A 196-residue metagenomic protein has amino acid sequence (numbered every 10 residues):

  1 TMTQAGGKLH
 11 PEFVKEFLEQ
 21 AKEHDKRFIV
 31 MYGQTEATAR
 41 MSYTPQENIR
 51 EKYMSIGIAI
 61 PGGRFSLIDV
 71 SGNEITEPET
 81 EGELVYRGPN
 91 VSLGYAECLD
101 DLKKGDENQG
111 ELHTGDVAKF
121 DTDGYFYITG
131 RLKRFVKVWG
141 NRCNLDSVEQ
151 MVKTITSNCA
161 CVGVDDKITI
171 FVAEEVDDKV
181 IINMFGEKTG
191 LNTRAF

Functional and structural regions predicted by a protein language model:
T1-K52, R64, S71: Gly/Ser/Thr-rich phosphate-binding loop
G6, G33, G57, D116 (+1 more regions): Active-site glycine-centered loops adjacent to acidic/histidine catalytic or metal-binding residues that shape
K8-E12, R50-C98: Adenylate-forming AMP-binding core of the ANL superfamily, especially NRPS adenylation
R27-V30, H113-G115, T156-V162: A short linear hydrophobic-aromatic micro-motif
E83-D146, T154: Conserved ATP-binding/catalytic segment of the ANL
V136, G163, T169, M184-F196: Conserved C-terminal "lid"/linker of ANL adenylate-forming enzymes
F171-A173: Short hydrophobic/aromatic beta-strand micro-patches that form the beta-sheet surface supporting nucleotide- or nucleic
V176-N183: Short, conserved charged micro-motifs
